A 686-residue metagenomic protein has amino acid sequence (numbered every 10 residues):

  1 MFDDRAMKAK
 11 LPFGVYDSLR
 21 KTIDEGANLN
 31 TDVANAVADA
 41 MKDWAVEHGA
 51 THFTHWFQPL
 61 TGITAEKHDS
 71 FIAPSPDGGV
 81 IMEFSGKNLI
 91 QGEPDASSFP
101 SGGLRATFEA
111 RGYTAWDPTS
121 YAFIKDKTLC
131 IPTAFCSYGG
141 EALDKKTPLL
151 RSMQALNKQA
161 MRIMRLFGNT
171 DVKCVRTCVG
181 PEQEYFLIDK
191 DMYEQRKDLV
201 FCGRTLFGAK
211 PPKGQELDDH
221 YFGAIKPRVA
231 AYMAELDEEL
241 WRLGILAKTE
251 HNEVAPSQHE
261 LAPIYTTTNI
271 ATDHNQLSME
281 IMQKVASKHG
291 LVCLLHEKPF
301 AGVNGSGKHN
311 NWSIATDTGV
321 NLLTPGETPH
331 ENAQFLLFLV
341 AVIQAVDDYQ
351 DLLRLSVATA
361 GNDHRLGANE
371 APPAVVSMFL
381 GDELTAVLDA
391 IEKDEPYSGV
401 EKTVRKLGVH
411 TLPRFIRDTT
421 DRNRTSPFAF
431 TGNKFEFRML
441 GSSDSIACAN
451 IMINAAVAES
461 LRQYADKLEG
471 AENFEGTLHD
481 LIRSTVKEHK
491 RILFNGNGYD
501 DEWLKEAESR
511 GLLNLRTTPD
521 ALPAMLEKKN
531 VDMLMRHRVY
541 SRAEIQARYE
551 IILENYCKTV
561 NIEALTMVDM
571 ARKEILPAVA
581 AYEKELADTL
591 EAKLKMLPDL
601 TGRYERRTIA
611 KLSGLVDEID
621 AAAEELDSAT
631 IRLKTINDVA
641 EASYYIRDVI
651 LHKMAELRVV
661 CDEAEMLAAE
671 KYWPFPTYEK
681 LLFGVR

Functional and structural regions predicted by a protein language model:
F2-E109: Active-site core of metal-dependent hydrolases
D32, H52-H55, H251-E253, H309-N311: Histidine-centered active-site/metal-ligand motif
V33-V37, F57-P59, K87-N88, F135 (+4 more regions): Active-site-proximal loop/turn and secondary-structure-junction residues that shape catalytic pockets, frequently
A50, T54-Q58, H274-K288, I314 (+3 more regions): Hydrophobic/aromatic-rich, well-ordered segments within soluble, folded domains that form packed cores
Q58, P76, W241, S287 (+17 more regions): Hydrophobic alpha-helix feature that most strongly marks membrane-spanning transmembrane helices and their immediate
G62-G78, S97, R196, G203-T205 (+4 more regions): Short linear, low-complexity motifs centered on an aromatic residue
A110-L295, N304-G307, I314-E550: Glycine-rich, acidic/polar active-site loops that bind/position phosphate-bearing ligands
E488-R686: C-terminal amphipathic alpha-helical interaction region
